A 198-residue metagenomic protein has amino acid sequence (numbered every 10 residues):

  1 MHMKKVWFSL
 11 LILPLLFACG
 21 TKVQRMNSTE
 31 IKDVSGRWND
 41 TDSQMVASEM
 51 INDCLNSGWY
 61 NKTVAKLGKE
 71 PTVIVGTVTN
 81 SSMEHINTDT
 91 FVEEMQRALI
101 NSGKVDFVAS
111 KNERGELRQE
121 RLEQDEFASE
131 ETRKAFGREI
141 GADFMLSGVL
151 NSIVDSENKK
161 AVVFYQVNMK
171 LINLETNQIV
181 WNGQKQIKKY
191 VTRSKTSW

Functional and structural regions predicted by a protein language model:
M1-C19: Sec-dependent bacterial lipoprotein signal peptides
L13-R37, S197-W198: Bacterial Sec signal peptide processing site at the extreme N-terminus
G20-V23, F144-K195: Amphipathic beta-strand/beta-sheet edge segments enriched in Tyr/Trp
W38-E49, D53: Short, secretory-pathway propeptide segments and organelle targeting presequences
E49, D53-V64, G68-F127, T176-N182: N-terminal segment of the mature soluble domain
E49-C54, T72-V78, F127-S156: A short, hydrophobic beta-strand-centered structural micro-motif
E126-F127, R193-W198: Short, surface-exposed secondary-structure junctions/capping segments
